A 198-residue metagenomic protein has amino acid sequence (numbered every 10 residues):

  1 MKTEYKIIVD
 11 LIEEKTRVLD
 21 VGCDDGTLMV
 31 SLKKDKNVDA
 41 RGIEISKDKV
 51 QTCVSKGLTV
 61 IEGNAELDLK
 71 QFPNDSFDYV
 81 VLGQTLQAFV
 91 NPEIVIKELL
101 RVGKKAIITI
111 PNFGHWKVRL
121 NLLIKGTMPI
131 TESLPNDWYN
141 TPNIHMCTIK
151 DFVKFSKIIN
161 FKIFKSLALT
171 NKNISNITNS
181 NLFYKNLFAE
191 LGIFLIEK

Functional and structural regions predicted by a protein language model:
M1-K15: Conserved alpha-helix/loop element of class I SAM-dependent methyltransferases that forms part of the SAM/SAH-binding
I7, S31, I94-E98: A short acidic, amphipathic alpha-helical/loop segment
E14, D75-S76, V102: Alpha-helix C-terminal capping/helix-to-coil transition sites in glycosyltransferase folds
T16-D24: Conserved class I S-adenosyl-L-methionine
T27, S31-D68: Class I SAM-dependent methyltransferase SAM/SAH-binding core
K70-Y79: A short acidic, Gly/Pro-enriched loop at the edge of an enzyme's catalytic core that lines a small-molecule cofactor
Y79-N91: A short SAM/SAH-binding and catalytic strip from SAM-dependent methyltransferases
I94-E98, K105-E197: S-adenosyl-L-methionine-dependent methyltransferase catalytic module, highlighting the catalytic core
